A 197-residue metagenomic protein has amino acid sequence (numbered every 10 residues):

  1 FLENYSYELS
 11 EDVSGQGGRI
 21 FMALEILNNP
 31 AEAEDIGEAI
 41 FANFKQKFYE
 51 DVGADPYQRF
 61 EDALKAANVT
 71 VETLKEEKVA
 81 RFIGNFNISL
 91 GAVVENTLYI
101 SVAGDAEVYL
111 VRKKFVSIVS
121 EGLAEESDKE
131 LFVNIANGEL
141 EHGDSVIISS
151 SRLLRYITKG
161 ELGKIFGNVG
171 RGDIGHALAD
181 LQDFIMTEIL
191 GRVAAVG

Functional and structural regions predicted by a protein language model:
F1-F48, A80-L90, T97-G122, E126-G143: N-terminal entry segment of metal-dependent catalytic domains or homologous docking segments
L2-G15, A63-A66, T70, E188-G191: N-terminal glutamine amidotransferase
E3, H142, I147-S149, L154-G197: C-terminal catalytic subdomain
F41-Y49, N68, G170, M186: Short amphipathic alpha-helical signal-transduction/dimerization elements
D51-D62, N168-G175: Short, charged, surface-exposed loops that flank catalytic or proteolytic processing sites
A54-Y109, M186-T187: Catalytic core of PPM/PP2C metal-dependent serine/threonine phosphatase domains
